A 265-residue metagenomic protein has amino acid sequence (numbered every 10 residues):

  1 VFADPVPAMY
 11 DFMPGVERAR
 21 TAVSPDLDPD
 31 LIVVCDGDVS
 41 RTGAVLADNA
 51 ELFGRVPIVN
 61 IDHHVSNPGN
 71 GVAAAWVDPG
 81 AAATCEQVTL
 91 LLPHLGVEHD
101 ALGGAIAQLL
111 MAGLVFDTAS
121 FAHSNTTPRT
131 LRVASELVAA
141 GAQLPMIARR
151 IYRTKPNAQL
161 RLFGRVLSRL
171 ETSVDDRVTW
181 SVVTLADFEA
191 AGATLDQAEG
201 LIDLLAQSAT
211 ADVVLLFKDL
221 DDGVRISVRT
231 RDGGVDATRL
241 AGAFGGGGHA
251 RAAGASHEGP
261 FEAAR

Functional and structural regions predicted by a protein language model:
V1-D11, D28-P29, M111, V115-A243 (+1 more regions): Hydrophobic helix-and-loop "lid/oligomerization" segment in the mid-to-C-terminal part of catalytic domains
V1-L52: N-terminal small/polar loop signature for handling phosphorylated ligands or for N-terminal nucleophile
A3-V6, I61-S66: Short, polar loop motifs at secondary-structure junctions
G15-R20, W76-P79, D232: Short, hinge-like loop/turn segments at secondary-structure boundaries
P25, G37-S40, H64-S66, L185-A186 (+1 more regions): Short glycine-rich anion-binding loops that position phosphate/pyrophosphate groups of nucleotides and phosphorylated
D30-V33, P57-V59, V213: Structural motif
A44-A47, G71-A73, V228: Short amphipathic alpha-helical segments
H63-V133: Short alpha-helices
